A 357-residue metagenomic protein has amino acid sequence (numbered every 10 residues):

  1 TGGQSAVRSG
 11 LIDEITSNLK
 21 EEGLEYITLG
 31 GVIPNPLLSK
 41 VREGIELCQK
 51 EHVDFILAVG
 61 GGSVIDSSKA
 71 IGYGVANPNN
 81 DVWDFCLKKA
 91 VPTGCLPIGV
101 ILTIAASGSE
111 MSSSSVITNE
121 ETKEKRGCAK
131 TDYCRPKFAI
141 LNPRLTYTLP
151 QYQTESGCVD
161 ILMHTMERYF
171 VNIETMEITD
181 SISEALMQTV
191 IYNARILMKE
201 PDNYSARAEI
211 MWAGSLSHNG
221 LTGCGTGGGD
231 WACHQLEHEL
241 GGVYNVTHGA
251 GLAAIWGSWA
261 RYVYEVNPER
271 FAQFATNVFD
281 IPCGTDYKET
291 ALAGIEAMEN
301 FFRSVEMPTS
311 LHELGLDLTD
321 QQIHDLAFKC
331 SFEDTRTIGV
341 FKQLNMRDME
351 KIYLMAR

Functional and structural regions predicted by a protein language model:
V7-N79, I196-R207: N-terminal small/polar loop signature for handling phosphorylated ligands or for N-terminal nucleophile
V32-P36, S63, I71-V75, K89 (+3 more regions): Acidic, glycine-rich active-site loops and adjacent beta-strand->loop/helix elements that engage anionic groups
R42, R135-A139, G227-H234: Acidic-glycine-rich active-site phosphate/pyrophosphate-binding loop
K50, S68-A76, P92, G223-G225 (+3 more regions): Alpha-helix C-terminal capping segments
N77-T175, Q273: A glycine/threonine-rich phosphate-anchoring loop and its flanking beta-alpha core in nucleotide/phosphate-binding
Y133, F271, V278, P282-R357: C-terminal charged capping/lid subdomain of soluble metabolic enzymes
R168-A297: Active-site segments that bind and position negatively charged phosphate/pyrophosphate groups
